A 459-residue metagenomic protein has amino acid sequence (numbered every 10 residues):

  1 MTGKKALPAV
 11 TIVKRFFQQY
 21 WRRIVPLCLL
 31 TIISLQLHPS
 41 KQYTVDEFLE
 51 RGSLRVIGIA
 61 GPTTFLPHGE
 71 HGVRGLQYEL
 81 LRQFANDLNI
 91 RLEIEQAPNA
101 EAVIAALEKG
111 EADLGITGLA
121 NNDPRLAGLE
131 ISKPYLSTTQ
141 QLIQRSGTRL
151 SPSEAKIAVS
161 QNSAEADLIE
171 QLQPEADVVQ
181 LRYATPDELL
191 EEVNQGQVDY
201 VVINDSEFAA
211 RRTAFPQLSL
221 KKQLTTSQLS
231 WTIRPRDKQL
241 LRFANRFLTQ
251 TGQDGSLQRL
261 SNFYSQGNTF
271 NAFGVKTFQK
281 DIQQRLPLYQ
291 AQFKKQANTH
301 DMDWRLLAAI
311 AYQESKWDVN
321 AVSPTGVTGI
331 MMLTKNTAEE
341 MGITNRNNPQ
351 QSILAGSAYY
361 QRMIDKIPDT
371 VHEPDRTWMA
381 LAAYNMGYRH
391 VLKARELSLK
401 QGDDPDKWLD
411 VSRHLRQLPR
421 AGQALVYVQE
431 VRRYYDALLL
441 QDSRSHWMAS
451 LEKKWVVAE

Functional and structural regions predicted by a protein language model:
R22-R23, Q36-L119, D123, A127 (+3 more regions): Extracytoplasmic small-molecule ligand-binding "clamshell" domains of the periplasmic binding protein/Venus flytrap
S34-P39, G75-D87, S146-A166, E170 (+4 more regions): Extended ligand-binding regions for polar small-molecule ligands
A60-G61, K133-Q144, S206-L248, N271-G274 (+2 more regions): Periplasmic-binding protein-like
T117-G128, E191-T225, L392-K393, L397-G402: A ligand-binding cleft/hinge motif common to bilobed small-molecule-binding domains
N268-K316, Q350, I367-P368: Export/targeting segments at the very N-terminus of extracytoplasmic proteins
M302-D318, I353-S357, A380-N385, V431: Short, functionally critical alpha-helical segments immediately adjacent to catalytic or ligand/cofactor-binding
N320-T344, Q350-R362, P405-K407, V431: Substrate-binding/active-site groove segments that recognize and process beta-1,4-linked N-acetyl-hexosamine
W378-Q441: Catalytic and substrate-binding regions of cell-wall glycan-acting enzymes that process beta-1,4-linked
